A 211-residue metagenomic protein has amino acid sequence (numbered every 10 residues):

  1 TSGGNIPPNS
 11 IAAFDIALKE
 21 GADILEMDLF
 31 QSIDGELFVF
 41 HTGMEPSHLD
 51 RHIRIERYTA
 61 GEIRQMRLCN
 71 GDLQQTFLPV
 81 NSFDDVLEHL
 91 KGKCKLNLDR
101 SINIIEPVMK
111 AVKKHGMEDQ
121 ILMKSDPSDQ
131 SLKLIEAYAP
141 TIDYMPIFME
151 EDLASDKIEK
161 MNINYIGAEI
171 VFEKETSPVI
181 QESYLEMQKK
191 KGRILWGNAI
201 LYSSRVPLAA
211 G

Functional and structural regions predicted by a protein language model:
T1-G211: Phosphate-group recognition and catalysis centered on beta-loop-alpha active-site segments
